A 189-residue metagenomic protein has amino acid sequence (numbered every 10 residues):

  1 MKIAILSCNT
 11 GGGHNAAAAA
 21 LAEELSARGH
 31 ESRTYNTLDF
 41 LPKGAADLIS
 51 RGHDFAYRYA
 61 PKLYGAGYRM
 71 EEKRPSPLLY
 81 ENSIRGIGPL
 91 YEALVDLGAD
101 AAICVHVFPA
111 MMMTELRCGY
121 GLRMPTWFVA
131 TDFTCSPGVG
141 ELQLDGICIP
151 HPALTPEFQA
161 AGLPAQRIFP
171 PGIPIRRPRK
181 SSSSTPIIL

Functional and structural regions predicted by a protein language model:
M1-A4: Extreme N-terminal starter segment of soluble prokaryotic enzymes
C8-A17: A short, glycine/small-residue-rich beta-strand->loop->alpha-helix junction that serves as a flexible
A20-V95: Conserved N-terminal ligand/cofactor-binding loop architecture of enzyme catalytic domains
L25-H30, C118-R123, G162-P164: Short helix-capping segments at alpha-helix termini
L94, G121, P137-C148: A conserved, positively charged/aromatic
L94, G98-A102: Proline-aspartate-enriched helix->loop->beta-strand connector
A101-A110, T114-D132: Active-site proximal beta-strand in glycosyltransferases
D145-L189: A nucleotide-sugar donor-handling region in carbohydrate enzymes
